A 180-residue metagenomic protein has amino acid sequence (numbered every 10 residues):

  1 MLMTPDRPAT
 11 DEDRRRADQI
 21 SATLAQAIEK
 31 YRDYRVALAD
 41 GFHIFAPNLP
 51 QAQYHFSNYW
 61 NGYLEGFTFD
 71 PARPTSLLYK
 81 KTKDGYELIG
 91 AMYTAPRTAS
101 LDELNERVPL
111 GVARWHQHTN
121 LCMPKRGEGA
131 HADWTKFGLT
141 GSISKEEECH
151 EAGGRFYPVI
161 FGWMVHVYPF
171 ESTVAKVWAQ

Functional and structural regions predicted by a protein language model:
M1-L77, K81-Q180: Primary mode marks residue(s) on the alpha4-beta5-alpha5 output face of response regulator receiver
